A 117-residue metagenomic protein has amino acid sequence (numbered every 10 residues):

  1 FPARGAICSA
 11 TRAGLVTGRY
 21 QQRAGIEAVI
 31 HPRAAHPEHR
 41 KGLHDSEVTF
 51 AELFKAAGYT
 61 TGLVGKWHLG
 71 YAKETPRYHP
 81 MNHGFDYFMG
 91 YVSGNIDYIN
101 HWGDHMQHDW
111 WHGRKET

Functional and structural regions predicted by a protein language model:
F1-T117: Formylglycine-dependent sulfatase
